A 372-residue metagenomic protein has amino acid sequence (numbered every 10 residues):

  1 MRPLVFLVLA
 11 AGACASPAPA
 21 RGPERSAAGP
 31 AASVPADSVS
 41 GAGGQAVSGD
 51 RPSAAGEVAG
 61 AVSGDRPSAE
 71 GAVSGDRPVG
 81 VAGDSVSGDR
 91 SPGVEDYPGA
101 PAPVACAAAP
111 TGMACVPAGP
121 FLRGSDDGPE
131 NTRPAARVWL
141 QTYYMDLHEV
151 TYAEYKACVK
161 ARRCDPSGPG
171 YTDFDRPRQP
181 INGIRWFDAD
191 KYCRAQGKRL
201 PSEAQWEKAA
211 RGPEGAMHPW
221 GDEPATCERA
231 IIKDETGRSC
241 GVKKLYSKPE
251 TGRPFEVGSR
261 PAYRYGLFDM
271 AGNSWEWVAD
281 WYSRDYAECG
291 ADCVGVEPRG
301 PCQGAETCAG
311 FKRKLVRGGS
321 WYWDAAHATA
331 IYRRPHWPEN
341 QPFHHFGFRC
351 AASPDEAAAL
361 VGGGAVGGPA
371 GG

Functional and structural regions predicted by a protein language model:
M1-A20: Sec-dependent N-terminal signal peptides
F6, G93-A108, G112, K156-C158 (+5 more regions): Secretory-pathway extracellular proteins and peptide precursors enriched for disulfide-bonded cysteines
A15-P101: Ser/Thr-rich, Pro/Gly/Ala-heavy low-complexity intrinsically disordered linkers and tails of secreted extracellular
P101-P103, E130-A135, G304, R333-E339: Short, P/G- and charge-enriched loop/turn segments at secondary-structure junctions
P103-P166, I184-F187, G272, P354: A short glycine-rich, aromatic-capped structural motif
C115-V116, L122, D126-D127, D165 (+3 more regions): Functional-site microenvironments in short loops/helix caps that host divalent-cation chemistry
F343-A359: Short, structured beta-strand segments at or near domain termini in extracellular proteins/domains
A370-G372: Short, solvent-exposed mixed-charge patches
